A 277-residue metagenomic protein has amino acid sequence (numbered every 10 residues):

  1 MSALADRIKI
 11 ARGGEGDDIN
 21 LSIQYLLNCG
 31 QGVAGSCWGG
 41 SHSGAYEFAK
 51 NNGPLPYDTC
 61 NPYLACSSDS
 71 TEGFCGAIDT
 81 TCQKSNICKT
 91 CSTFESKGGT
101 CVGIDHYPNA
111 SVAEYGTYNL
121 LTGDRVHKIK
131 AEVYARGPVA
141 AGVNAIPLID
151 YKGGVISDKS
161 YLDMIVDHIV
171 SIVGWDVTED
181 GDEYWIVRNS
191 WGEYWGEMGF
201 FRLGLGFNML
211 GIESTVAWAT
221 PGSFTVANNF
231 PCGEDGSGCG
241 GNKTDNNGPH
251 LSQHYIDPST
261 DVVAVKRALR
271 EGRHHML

Functional and structural regions predicted by a protein language model:
M1-L277: Catalytic-core signature of thiol
